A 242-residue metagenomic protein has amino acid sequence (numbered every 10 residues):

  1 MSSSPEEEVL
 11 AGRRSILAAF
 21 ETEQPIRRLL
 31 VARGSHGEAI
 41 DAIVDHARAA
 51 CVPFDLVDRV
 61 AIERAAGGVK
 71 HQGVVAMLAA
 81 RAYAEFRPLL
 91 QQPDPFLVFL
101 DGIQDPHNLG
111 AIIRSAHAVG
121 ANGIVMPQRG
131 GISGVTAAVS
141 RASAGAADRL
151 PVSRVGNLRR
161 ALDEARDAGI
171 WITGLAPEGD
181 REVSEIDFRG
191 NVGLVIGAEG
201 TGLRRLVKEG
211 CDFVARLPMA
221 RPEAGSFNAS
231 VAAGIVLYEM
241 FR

Functional and structural regions predicted by a protein language model:
M1-Q91: N-terminal positively charged helical leader segments and presequences
L17, A118, A138-A146, R205-R242: Structured adenosyl-cofactor binding patch, chiefly the S-adenosyl-L-methionine
E21-P25, Q92-R181: RNA substrate-binding interface of SAM-dependent RNA methyltransferases
G34, R59-A61, Q128-I132, L158 (+3 more regions): Short, ordered loop/turn segments at secondary-structure junctions
S35, A80-A82, I103-D105, P177-R181 (+1 more regions): Short glycine-rich anion-binding loops that position phosphate/pyrophosphate groups of nucleotides and phosphorylated
D55, I124-M126, R216: Short hydrophobic alpha-helical runs that function as membrane-insertion/retention elements
T173-A229: Active-site/ligand-binding-proximal alpha/beta "capping" segment
